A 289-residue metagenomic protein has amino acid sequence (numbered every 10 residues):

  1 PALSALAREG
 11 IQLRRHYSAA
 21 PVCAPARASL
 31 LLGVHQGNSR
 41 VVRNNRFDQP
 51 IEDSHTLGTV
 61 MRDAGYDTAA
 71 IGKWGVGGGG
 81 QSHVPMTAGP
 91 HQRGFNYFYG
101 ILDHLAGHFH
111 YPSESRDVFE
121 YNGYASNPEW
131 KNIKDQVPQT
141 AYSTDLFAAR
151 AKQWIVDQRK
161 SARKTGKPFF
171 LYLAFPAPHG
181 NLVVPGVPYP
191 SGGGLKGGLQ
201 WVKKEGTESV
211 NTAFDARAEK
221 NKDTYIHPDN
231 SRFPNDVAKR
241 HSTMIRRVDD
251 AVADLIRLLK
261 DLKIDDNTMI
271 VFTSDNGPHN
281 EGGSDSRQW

Functional and structural regions predicted by a protein language model:
P1, R14, T87-A88, F98 (+1 more regions): Active-site-proximal cap/lid insertion segments
P1-A70, G79-S82, P90-R93, Y97 (+2 more regions): Active-site segment of extracytoplasmic enzymes that catalyze sulfate/phosphate-ester chemistry
S18, K73, F175: Active-site loop/turn elements of alpha/beta-hydrolase fold enzymes, especially the short glycine-/histidine-rich
